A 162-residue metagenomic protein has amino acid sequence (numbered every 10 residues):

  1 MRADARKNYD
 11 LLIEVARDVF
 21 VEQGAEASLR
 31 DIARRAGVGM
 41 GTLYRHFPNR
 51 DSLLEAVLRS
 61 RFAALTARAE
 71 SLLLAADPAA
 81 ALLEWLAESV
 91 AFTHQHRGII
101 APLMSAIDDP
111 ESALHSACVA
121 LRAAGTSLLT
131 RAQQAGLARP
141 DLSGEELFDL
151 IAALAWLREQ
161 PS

Functional and structural regions predicted by a protein language model:
M1-R34, S52-E55: Basic, helix-initiating cap at the start of DNA-binding domains
N8, R61, L65, L86-S89 (+3 more regions): Hydrophobic/aromatic residues within well-ordered alpha-helical segments
L11, A80-E88, A120, E146-L150: Amphipathic alpha-helical interaction segments
G24-A25, R45, R139: Helix-turn-helix/winged-helix DNA-binding modules
G37-F47: Short hydrophobic/aromatic patch on the recognition helix
A56, A67-Q95, D109-A113: Hydrophobic alpha-helical connector segments
A63, P102, D109-A152, E159-Q160: Amphipathic alpha-helical packing segments from all-alpha helical-bundle domains
T93-M104, A155, E159-S162: Short amphipathic alpha-helical interaction/hinge segments
